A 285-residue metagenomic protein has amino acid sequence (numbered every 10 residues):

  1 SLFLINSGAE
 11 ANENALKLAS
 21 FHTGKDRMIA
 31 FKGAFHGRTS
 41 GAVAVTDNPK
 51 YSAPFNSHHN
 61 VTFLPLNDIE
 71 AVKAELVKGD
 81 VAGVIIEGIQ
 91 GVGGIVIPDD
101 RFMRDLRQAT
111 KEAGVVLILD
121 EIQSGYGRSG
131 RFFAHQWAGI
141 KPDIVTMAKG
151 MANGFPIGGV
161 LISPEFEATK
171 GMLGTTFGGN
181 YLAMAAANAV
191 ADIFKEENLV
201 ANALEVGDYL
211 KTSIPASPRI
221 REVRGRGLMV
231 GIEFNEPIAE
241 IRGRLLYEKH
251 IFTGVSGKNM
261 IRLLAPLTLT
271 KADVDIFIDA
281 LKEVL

Functional and structural regions predicted by a protein language model:
S1-L285: Conserved N-terminal phosphate-binding loop of PLP-dependent enzymes in the Aspartate aminotransferase
